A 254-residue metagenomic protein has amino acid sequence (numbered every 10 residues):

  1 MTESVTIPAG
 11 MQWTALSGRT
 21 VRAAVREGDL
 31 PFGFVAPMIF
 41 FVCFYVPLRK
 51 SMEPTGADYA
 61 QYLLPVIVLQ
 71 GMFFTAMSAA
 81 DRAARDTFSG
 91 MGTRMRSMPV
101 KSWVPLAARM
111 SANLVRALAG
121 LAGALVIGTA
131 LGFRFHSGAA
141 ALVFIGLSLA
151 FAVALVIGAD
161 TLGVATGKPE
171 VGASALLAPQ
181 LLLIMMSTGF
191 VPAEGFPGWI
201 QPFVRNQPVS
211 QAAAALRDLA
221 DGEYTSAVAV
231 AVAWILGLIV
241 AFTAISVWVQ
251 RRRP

Functional and structural regions predicted by a protein language model:
M1-A36: Aromatic- and glycine-rich beta-strand/loop motifs that create alpha-glucan
A24, A76-V100: Transmembrane helix boundary and interhelical loop/hinge segments in multi-pass membrane proteins
R26-S51, A60-T75, P179-M185, G237-L238: Hydrophobic alpha-helical transmembrane segments of multi-pass membrane transport/permease proteins
V46-M52, A165-N206: Transmembrane helix segments
E53-P54, R134, S187-A241: Membrane-interfacial helix-loop-helix junctions in multi-pass membrane proteins
P54-A83, G146-D160, V164: Hydrophobic alpha-helical transmembrane segments of membrane proteins
S102-L176, E223-V247: Alpha-helical transmembrane segments and their short interhelical loops
V247-P254: Membrane-interface capping segments at transmembrane-helix boundaries
